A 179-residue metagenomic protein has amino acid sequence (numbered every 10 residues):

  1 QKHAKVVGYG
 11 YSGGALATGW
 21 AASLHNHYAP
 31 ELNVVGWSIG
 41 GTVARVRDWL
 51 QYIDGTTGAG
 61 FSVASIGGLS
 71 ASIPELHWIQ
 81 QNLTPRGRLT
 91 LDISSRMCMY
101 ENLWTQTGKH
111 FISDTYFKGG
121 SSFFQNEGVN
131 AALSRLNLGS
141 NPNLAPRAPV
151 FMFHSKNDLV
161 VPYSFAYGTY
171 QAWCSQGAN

Functional and structural regions predicted by a protein language model:
K2-F61: Primarily recognizes the serine-hydrolase "nucleophile elbow" in alpha/beta-hydrolase and SGNH/GDSL folds
A17-W20, G128, S164-G168: Extracytoplasmic/secreted proteins, especially bacterial periplasmic and envelope-associated proteins
S23-H27, S134, L138, Q171-A178: Sec-exported extracytoplasmic/periplasmic mature domains
G40-P142: Accessory cap/linker subdomain of secreted extracellular hydrolases
V46, K156-V161: Acidic catalytic loop of the alpha/beta-hydrolase fold
P146, F151-D158: Short beta-strand/loop motif that positions the catalytic acidic residue of the alpha/beta-hydrolase fold
A148, P162-C174: Short alpha-helix in the alpha/beta-hydrolase fold that links the catalytic acid
N157, A178-N179: Histidine-bearing beta->alpha loop at or near hydrolase active sites
